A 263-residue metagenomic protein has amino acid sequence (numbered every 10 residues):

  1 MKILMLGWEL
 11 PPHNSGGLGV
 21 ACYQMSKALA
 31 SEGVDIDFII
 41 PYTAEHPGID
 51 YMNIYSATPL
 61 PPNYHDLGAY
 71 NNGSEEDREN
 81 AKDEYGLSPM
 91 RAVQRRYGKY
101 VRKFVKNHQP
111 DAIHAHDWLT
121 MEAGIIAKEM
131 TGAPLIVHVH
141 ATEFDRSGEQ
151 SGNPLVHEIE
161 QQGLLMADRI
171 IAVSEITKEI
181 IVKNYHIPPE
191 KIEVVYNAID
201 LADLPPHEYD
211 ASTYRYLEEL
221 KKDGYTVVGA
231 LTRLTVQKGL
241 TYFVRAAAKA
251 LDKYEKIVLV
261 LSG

Functional and structural regions predicted by a protein language model:
M1-S15, G19, I40-Y42: Nucleotide-activated donor-dependent transferases that construct or modify glycoconjugates
A28, E32-H108: A conserved catalytic-core segment of Leloir-type glycosyltransferases
Q94-Y97, A133-I136, F144-Q162, Y209: Nucleotide-sugar donor phosphate/pyrophosphate-binding loop at the beta->alpha transition of glycosyltransferases
P110, E122, V137-N153, M166-R169: A short, histidine- and acid-enriched strand-loop-helix "catalytic/donor-clamping" loop that lines the nucleotide-sugar
A115-T120: Short His-centered aromatic/hydrophobic patch
I176, A198: Carbohydrate-associated surface elements
P205-K221, V227: A short helix/loop element that forms part of the nucleotide-sugar donor recognition site in Leloir-type
K221-K238, V244-A247, V260: Conserved donor-binding/catalytic core segment of Leloir-type glycosyltransferases
